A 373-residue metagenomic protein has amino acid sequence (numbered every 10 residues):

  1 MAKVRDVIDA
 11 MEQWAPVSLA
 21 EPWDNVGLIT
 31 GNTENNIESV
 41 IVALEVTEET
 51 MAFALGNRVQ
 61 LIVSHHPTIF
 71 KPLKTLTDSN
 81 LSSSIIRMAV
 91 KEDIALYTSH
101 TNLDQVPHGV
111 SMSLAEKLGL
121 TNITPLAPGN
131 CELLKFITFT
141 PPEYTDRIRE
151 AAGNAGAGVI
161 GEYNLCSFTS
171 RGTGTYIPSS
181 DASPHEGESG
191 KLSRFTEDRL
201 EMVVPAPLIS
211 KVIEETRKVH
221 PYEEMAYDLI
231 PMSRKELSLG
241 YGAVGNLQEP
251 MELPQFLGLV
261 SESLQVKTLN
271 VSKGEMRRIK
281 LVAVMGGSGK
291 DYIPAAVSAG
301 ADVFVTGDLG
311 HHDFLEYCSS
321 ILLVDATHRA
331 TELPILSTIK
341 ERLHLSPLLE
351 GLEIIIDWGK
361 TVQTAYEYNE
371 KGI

Functional and structural regions predicted by a protein language model:
M1-I373: Hydrophobic structural segments
